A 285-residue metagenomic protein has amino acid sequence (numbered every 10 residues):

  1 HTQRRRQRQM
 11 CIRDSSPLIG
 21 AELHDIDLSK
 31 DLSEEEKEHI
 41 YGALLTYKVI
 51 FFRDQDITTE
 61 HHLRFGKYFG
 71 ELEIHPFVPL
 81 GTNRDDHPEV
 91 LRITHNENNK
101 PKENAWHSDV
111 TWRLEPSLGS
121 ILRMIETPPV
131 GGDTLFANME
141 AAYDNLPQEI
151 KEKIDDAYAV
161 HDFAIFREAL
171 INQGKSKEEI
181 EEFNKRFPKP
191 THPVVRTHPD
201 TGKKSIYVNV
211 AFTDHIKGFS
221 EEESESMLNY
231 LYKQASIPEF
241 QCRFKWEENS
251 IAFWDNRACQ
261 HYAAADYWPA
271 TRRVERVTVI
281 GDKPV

Functional and structural regions predicted by a protein language model:
H1-C11: Single conserved hydrophobic/aromatic residue that forms the stacking wall/gate of nucleotide- or nucleobase-binding
R13-E89: N-terminal non-catalytic cap/leader segment that marks the start of a structured domain
E73-V78, D86-T111, F136-M139: Short acidic (Asp/Glu) patches
P101-S108, W112-L170, E178-C242, K283-V285: Catalytic core of non-heme Fe(II) oxygenases with the double-stranded beta-helix
Y232-V285: Catalytic core of Fe(II)/2-oxoglutarate
